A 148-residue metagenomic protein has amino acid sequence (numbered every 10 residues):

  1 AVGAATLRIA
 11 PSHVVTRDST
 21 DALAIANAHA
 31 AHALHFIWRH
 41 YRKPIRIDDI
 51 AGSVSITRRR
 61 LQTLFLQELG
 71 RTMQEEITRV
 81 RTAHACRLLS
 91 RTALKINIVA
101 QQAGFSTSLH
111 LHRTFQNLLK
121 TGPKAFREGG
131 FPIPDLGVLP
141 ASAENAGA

Functional and structural regions predicted by a protein language model:
A1-A22: Flexible loop/turn connectors
A22-H29, H35, L109-A148: …primarily DNA-binding HTH/wHTH and HhH modules…
A26-E76, T92-A103: DNA-binding recognition helix and immediately preceding turn/loop of helix-turn-helix/winged-helix domains
A33-I37, F65, L69, M73 (+4 more regions): Short hydrophobic clusters on alpha-helical segments that form packing/core surfaces in small helical domains
D48, Q67-S106, G129-A148: Terminal helix-turn-helix DNA-binding modules in bacterial transcription factors
L61, A85, L111: Short hydrophobic/aromatic patches on the structural cores and recognition surfaces of FHA
